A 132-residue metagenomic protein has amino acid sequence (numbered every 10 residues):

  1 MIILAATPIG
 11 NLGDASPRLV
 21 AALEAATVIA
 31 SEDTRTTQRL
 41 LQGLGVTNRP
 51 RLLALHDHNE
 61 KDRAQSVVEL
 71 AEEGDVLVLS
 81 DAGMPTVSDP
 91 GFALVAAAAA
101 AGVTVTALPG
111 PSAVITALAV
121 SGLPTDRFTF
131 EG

Functional and structural regions predicted by a protein language model:
M1-H58: Glycine-rich, flexible N-terminal cofactor/catalytic loop recognition
M1-I2, E73-L77: Loop/turn-to-beta-strand initiation segments
A6, L79-D81, P109: Short beta-strand segments
I9-G10, D81-P85: Short glycine-rich anion-binding loops that position phosphate/pyrophosphate groups of nucleotides and phosphorylated
L19-A25, L70, L94-A101: Catalytic-core regions built around general acid/base machinery
R35-T37, M84, A113: Alpha-helix capping/helix-boundary segments
H58-V68: Glycine-rich, highly charged phosphate/nucleotide-binding loops
F92-G132: Class I SAM-dependent methyltransferase SAM-binding "motif I" and its flanking Rossmann-like core
